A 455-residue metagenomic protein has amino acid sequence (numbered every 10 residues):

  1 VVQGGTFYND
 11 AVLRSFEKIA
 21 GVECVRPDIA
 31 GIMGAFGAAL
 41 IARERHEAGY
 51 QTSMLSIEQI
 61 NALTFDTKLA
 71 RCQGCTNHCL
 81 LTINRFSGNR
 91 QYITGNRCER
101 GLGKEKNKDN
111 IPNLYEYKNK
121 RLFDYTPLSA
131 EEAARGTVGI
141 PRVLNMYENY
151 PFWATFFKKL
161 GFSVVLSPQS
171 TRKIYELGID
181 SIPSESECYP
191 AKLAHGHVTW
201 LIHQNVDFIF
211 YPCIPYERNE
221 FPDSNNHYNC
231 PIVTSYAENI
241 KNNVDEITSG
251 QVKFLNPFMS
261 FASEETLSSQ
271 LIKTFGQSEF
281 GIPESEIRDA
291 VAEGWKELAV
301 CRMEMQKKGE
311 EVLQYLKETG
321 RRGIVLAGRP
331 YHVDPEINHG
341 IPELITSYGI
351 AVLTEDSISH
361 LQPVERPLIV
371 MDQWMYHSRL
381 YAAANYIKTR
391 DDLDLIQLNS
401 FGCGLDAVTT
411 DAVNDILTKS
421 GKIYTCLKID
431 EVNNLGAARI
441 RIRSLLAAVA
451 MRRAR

Functional and structural regions predicted by a protein language model:
V1-E17, A30-G31, N145-Y147, Y331: Glycine-rich phosphate-binding loops at beta-strand->alpha-helix junctions
V22, D28-I29, I41-R455: An N-terminal assembly and electron-transfer interface module characteristic of large anaerobic redox and radical
A38: Ligand-binding pocket scaffold of soluble enzyme catalytic domains
